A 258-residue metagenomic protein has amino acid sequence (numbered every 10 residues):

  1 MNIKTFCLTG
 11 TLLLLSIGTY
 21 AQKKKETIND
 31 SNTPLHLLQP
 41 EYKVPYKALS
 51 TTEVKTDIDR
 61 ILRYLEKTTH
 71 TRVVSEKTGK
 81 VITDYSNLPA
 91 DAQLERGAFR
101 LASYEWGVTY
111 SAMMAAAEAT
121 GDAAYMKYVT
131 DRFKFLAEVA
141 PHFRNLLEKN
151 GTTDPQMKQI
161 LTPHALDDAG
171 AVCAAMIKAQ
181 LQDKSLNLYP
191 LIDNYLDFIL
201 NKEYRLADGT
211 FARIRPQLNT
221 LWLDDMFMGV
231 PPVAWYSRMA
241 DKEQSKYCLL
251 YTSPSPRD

Functional and structural regions predicted by a protein language model:
M1-K24: Bacterial Sec-dependent N-terminal signal peptides
K23-G151, L186-Y189, D193-N194, K202 (+1 more regions): Low-complexity, Ser/Thr/Pro/Gly-enriched N-terminal "stalk/linker" regions
H36-Y42, L101-E118, P155-M157, T162-Q180 (+1 more regions): Well-ordered alpha-helical segments within folded domains of soluble proteins
T78-A98, L147-I177, G209-D225, R257: Carbohydrate-binding/catalytic loop surfaces
H164-A179, L186-K202: A contiguous, low-structure linker/loop signature
F198, K202-A212, Q217-M239: A charged, solvent-exposed segment within the mature domains of Sec-exported extracytoplasmic proteins
K242-L250: Helix-loop-helix "hinge/cap" segment bordering the ligand-binding cleft or interdomain interface
Y251-D258: Conserved small/polar residues in nucleotide/adenosyl-binding loops
